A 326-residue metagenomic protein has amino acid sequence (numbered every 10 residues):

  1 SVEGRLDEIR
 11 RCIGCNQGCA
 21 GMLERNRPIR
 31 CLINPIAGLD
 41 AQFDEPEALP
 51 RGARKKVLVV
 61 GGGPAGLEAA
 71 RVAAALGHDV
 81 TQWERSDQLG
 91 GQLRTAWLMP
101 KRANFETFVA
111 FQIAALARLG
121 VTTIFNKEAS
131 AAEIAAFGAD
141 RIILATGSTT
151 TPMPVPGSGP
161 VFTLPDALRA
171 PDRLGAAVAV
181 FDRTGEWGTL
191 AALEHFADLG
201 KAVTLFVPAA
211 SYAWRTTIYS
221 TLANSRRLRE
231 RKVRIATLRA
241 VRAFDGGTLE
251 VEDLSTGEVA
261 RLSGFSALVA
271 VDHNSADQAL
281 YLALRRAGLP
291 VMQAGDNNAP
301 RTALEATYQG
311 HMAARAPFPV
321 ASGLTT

Functional and structural regions predicted by a protein language model:
S1-V59, P64, A69-A75, V80 (+1 more regions): Flavin-dependent oxidoreductase catalytic cores
V2-D7, L98-R102, T221-N224, Q309-M312: Short, hinge-like loop/turn segments at secondary-structure boundaries
E3-L6, Q17-E24, I36, A117 (+5 more regions): Generic secondary-structure signature for well-ordered alpha-helical cores
G18, R25, I36-D40, S148-T150 (+3 more regions): Active-site/binding-pocket entry motifs
L39-Q42, L89-L93, P152-M153: Short acidic/His/Gly/Ser-rich catalytic and metal-binding motifs that mark active-site loops of diverse hydrolases
R51-R85, L89, I124-G138, A145-T216 (+2 more regions): Rossmann-like dinucleotide/flavin-binding elements
G91-F137, T216-R242, G247: N-terminal Rossmann-like dinucleotide/flavin-binding domain of flavoprotein oxidoreductases that bind FAD/FMN
